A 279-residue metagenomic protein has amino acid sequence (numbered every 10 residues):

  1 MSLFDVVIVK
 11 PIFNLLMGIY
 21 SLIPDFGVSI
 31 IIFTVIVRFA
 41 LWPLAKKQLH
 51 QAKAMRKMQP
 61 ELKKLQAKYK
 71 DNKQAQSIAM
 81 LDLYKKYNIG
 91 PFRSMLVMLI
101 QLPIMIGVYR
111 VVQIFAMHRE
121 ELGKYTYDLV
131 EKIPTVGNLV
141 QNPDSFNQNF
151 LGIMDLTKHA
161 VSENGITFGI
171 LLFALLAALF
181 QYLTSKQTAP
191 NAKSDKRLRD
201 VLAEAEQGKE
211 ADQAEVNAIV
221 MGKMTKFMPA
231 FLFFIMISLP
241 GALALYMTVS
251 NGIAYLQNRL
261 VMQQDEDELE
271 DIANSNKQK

Functional and structural regions predicted by a protein language model:
M1-K279: Helix-loop-helix
